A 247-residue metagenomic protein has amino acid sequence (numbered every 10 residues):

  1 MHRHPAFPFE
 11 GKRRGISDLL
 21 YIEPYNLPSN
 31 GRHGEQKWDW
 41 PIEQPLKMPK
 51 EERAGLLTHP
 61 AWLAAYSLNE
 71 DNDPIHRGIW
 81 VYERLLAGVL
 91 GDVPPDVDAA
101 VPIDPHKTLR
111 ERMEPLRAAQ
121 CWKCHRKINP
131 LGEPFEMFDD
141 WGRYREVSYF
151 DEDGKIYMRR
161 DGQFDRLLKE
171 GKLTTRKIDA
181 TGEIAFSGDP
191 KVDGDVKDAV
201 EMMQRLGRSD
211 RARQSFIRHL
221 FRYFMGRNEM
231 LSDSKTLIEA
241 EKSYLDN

Functional and structural regions predicted by a protein language model:
M1-F224, S234-D246: Active-site substrate-binding loop specific to GH73 endo-beta-N-acetylglucosaminidase modules in bacterial autolysins
M225-E229: Axial heme c-ligation environment in periplasmic c-type cytochrome domains
